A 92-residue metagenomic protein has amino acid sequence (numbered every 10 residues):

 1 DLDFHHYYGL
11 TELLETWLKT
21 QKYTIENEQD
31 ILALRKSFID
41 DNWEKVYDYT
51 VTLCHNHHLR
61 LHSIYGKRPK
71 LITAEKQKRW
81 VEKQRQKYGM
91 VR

Functional and structural regions predicted by a protein language model:
D1-Y49, K67: Histidine-centered nuclease catalytic patch
Q29, K45-V51, H55-R92: Extended charged
